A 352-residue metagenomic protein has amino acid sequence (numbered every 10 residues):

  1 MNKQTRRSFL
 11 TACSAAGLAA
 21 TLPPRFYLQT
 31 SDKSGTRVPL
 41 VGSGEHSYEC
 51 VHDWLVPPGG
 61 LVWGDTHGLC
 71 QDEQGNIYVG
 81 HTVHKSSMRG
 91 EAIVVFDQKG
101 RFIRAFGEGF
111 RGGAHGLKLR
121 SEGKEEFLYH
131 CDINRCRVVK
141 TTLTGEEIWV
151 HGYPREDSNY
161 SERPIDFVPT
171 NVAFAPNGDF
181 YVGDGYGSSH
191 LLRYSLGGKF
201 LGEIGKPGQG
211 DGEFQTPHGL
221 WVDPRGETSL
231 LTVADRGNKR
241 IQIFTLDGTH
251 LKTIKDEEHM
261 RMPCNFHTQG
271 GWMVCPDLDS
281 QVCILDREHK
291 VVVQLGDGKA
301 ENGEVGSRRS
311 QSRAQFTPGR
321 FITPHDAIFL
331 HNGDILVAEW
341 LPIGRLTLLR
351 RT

Functional and structural regions predicted by a protein language model:
M1, L18-A19, G100, G333: A general, composition-driven signal for non-globular sequence regions
M1-G17: N-terminal secretory signal peptides and thylakoid transit peptides that target proteins across membranes
R7-S8, F26, V138, I241: Hydrophobic alpha-helical segments, especially transmembrane helices and their immediate juxtamembrane helical caps
G17-L18, G208: Residue-level detector of secondary-structure transition/capping positions
A20-G35: Bacterial Sec-dependent signal peptides at the C-terminal "C-region" and cleavage site
S31-T352: Eukaryotic scaffold repeat domains enriched in small/polar residues
